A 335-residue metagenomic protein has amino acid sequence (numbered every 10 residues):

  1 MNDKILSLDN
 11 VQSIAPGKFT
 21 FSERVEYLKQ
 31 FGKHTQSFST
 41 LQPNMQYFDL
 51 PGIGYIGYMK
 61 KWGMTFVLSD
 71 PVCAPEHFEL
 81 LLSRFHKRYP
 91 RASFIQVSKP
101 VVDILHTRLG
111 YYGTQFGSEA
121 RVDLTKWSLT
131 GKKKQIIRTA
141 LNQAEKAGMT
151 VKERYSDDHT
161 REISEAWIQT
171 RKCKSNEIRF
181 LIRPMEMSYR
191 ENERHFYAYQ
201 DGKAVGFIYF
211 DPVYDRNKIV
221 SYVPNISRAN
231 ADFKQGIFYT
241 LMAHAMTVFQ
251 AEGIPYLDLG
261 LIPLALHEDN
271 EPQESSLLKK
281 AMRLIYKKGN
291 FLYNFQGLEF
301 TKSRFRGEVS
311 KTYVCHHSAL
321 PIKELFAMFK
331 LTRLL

Functional and structural regions predicted by a protein language model:
M1-N2: N-terminal alpha-helical membrane-insertion module
L6-V67, I95-T114, T125-L278, K288-R306 (+1 more regions): A conserved beta-strand-loop-helix scaffold within acyl/acetyltransferase catalytic domains
V72-L80, N230-I237: Conserved glycine-rich acetyl-CoA-binding loop
L80-L82, I182-R183: A generic local structural motif
P90-S93: Short active-site oxyanion
G117-E119: A cross-kingdom signal targeting lumenal/periplasmic-facing segments of multi-pass membrane and secretory-pathway
